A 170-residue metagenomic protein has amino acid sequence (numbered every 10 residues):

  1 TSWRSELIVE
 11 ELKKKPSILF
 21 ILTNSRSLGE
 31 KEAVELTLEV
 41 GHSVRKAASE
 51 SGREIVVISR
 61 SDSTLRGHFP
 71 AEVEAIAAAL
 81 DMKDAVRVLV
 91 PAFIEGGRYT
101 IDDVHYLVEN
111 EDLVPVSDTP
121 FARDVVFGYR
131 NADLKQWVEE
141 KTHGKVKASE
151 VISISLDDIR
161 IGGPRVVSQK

Functional and structural regions predicted by a protein language model:
T1-K15, E95: N-terminal basic/disordered segments at the start of proteins
K15-S17, L28-V57, S61-K170: Cap/lid and interdomain-hinge subdomains that line or gate substrate/regulatory clefts in soluble alpha/beta enzymes
I21-R26: Short loop/turn segments at strand-loop or loop-helix junctions that form parts of catalytic or ligand-binding pockets
